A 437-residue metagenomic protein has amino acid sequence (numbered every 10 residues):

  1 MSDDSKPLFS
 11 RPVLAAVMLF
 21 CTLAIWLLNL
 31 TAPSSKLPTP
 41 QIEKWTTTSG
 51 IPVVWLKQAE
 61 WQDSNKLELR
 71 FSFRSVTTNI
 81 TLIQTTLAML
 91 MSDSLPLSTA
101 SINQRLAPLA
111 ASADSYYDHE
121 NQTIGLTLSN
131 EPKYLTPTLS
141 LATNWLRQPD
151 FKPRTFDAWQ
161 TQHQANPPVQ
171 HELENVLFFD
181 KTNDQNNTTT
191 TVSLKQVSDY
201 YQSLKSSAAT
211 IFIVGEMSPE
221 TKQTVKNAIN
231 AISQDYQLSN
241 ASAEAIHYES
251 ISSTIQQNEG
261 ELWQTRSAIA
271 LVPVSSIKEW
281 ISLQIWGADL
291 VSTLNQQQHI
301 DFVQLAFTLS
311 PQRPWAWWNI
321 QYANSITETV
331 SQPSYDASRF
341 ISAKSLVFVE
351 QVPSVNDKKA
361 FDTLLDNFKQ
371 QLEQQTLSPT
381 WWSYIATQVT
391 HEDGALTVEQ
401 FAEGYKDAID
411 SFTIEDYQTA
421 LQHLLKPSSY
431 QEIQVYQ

Functional and structural regions predicted by a protein language model:
S2-N29, Q104-N240, D301-Q437: Charge-rich, well-structured scaffold segments of protease-associated domains
S2-R105, S206-H299, E432-Q437: His/Glu-rich zincin catalytic helix
